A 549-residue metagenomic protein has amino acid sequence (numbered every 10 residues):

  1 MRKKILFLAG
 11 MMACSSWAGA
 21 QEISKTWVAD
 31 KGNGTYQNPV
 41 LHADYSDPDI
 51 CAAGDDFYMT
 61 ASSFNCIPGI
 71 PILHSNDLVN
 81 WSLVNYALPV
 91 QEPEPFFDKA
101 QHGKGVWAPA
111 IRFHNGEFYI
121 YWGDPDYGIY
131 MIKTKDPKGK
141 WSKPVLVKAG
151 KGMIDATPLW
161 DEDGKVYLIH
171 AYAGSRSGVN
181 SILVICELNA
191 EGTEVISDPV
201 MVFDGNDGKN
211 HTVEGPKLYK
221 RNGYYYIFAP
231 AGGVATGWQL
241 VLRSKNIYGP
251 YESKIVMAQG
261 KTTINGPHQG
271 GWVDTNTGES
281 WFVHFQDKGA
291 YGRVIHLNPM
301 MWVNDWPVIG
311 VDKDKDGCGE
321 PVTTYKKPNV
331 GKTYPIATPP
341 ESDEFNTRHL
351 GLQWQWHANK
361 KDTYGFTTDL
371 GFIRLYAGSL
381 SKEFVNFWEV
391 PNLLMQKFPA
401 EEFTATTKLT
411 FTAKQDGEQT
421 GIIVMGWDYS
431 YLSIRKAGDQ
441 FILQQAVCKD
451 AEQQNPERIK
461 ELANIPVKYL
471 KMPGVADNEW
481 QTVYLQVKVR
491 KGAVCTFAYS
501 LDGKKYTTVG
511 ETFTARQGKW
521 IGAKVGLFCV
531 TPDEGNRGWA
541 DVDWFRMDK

Functional and structural regions predicted by a protein language model:
M1-E22: Bacterial Sec-dependent N-terminal signal peptides
A20-K549: Carbohydrate-active catalytic/glycan-binding domains of CAZyme proteins, especially the secreted or lumenal ectodomains
